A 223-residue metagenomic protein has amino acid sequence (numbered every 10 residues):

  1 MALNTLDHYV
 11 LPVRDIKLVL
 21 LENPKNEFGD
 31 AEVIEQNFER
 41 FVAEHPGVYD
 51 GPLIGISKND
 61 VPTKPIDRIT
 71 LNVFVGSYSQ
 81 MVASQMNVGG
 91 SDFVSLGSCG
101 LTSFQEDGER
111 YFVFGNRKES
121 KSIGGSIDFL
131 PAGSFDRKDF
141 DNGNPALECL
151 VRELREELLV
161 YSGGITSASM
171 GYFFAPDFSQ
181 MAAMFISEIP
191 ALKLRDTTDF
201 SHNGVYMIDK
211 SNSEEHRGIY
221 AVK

Functional and structural regions predicted by a protein language model:
M1-F129, S134-R152, L159-K223: N-terminal leader/linker segments that precede catalytic domains of diphosphate-processing enzymes
